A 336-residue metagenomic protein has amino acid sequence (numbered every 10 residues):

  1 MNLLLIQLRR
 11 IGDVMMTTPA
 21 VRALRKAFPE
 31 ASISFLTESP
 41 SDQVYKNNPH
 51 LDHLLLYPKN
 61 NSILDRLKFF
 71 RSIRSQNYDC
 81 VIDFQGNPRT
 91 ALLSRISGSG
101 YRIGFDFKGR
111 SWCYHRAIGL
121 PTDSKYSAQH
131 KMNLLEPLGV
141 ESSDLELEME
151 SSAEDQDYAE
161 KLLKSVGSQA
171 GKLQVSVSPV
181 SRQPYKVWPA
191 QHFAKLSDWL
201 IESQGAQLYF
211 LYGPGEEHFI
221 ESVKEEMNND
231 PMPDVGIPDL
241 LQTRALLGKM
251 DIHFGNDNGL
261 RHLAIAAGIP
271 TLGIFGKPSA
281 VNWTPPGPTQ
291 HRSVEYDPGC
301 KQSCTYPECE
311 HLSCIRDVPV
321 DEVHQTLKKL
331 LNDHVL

Functional and structural regions predicted by a protein language model:
M1-L336: Catalytic machinery of carbohydrate-active enzymes, primarily nucleotide-sugar-dependent glycosyltransferases
